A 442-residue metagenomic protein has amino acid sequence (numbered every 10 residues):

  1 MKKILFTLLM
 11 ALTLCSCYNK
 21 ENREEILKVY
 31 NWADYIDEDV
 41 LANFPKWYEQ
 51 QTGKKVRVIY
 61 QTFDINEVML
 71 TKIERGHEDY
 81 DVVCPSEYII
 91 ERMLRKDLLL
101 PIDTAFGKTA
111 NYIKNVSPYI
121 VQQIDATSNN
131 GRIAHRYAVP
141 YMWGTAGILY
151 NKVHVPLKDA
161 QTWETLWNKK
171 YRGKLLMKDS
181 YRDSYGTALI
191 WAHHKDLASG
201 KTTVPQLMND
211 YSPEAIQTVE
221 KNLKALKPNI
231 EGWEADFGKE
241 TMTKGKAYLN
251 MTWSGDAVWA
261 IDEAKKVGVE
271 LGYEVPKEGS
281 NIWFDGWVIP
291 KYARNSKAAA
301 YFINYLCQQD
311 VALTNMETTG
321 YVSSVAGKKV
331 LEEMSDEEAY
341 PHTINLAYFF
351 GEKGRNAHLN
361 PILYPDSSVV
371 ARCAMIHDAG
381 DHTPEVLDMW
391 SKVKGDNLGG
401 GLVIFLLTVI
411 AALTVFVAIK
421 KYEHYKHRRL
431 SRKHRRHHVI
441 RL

Functional and structural regions predicted by a protein language model:
L5-C17: Hydrophobic h-region of N-terminal signal peptides that target proteins for export in Gram-negative bacteria
Y18-K96, G395-G401: Early extracytoplasmic/lumenal segment of secretory-pathway proteins
Y35-E38, L94-K246: Extracytoplasmic ligand-binding site segments that recognize negatively charged/polar headgroups
A42, D64-P101, N111-A134, V258-A264: Pocket-flanking alpha-helical
F63, P85, M177, W233 (+1 more regions): Short beta-strand and adjacent tight-turn residues that come in two discontinuous sequence segments and form the edges
P228-Y292: Extracytoplasmic/periplasmic substrate-binding proteins
P290-V370: Mature extracytoplasmic/periplasmic domains
A357-L442: Conserved C-terminal helix/tail region of periplasmic/extracytoplasmic solute-binding proteins
